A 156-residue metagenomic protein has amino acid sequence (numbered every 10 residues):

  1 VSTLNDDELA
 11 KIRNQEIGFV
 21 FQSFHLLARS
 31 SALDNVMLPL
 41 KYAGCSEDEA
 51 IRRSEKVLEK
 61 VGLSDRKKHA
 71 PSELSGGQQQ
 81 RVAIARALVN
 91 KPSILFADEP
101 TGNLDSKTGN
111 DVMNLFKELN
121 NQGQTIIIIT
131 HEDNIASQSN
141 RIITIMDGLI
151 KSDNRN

Functional and structural regions predicted by a protein language model:
V1-I145: ABC family nucleotide-binding domain
I142-N154: H-loop (His-switch) and adjacent beta-strand-loop-beta switch element of ABC-type ATPase nucleotide-binding domains
